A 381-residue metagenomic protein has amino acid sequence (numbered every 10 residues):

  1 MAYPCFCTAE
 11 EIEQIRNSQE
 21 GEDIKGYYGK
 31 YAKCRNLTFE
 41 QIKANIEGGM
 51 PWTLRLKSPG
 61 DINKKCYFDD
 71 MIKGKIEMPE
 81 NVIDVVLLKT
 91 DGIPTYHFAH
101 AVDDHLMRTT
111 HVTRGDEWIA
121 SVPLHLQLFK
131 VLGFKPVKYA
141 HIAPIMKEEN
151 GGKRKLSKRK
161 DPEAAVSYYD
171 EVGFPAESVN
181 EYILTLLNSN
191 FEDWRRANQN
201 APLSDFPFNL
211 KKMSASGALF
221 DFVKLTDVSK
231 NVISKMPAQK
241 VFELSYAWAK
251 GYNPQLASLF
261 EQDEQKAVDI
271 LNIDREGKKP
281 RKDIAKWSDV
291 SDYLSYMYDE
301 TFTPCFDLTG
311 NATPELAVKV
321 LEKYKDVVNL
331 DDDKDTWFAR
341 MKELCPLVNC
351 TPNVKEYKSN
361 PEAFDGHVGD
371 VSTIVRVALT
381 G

Functional and structural regions predicted by a protein language model:
M1-E13, N17-T53, T226, I233-S234 (+2 more regions): Basic, alpha-helical terminal appendages of large translation-related enzymes
A2, P94, A99-A101, A140 (+4 more regions): Small-side-chain structural scaffolding
Y3-K158, A165-S167, D326-N329, D335-K342 (+1 more regions): Active-site cores that bind ATP or allylic diphosphates and position pyrophosphate for catalysis
T8, L132-P304, N311, T380: Catalytic adenosine-cofactor/nucleotide-binding cores of aminoacyl-tRNA synthetases and other
G115, Y169, A215, P361 (+1 more regions): Short, charged/polar micro-motifs that form catalytic or ligand-binding hotspots
